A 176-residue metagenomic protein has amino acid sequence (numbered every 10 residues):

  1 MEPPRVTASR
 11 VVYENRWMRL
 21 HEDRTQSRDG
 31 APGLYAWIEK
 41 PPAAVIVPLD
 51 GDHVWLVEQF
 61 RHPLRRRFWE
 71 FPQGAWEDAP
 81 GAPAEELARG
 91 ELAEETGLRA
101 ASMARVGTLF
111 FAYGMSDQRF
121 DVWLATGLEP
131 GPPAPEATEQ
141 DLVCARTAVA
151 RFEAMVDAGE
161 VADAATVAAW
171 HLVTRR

Functional and structural regions predicted by a protein language model:
P4, A31, R67, P72 (+5 more regions): Nudix hydrolase/Nudix homology domain
A8-V45, D50: Acidic, metal-coordinating catalytic segment for phosphate/diphosphate chemistry, firing primarily on the Nudix
V11-N15, P80, L109-F120: Acidic pyrophosphate-coordinating catalytic loop
E22-R24, P48, L124-T126, R146-A148 (+1 more regions): Short, well-ordered beta-strand micro-motif
Y35-I38, A44-G90, T138: Conserved Nudix-box catalytic region and its N-terminal flanking loop in Nudix hydrolases and closely related
W76, A100, G127-L128, V149: Hydrophobic pocket-lining residues within nucleotide cofactor-binding pockets
A79-T108: Internal catalytic-core helix/loop-beta-alpha segment that presents or stabilizes conserved functional determinants
